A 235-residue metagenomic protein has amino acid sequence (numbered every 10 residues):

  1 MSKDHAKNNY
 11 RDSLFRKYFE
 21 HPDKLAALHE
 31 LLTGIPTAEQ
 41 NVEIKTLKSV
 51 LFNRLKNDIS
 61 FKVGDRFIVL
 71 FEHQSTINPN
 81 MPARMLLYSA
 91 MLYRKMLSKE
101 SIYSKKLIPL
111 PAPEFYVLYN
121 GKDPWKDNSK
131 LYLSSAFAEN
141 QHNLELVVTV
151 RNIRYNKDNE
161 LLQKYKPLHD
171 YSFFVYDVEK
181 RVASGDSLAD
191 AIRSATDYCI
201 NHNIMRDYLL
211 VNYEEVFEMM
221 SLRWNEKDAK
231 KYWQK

Functional and structural regions predicted by a protein language model:
M1-K166, K235: Accessory alpha/beta interaction modules
S2-H5, K62-S75, S101, R151 (+1 more regions): Short, charged alpha-helical interaction segments and adjacent helix-coil junctions
L55, P167, F174, L222-N225: Intrinsic disorder/low-complexity signature
I153-K157, L162-D186: Coupling/switch segment of ABC-type P-loop NTPase heads
